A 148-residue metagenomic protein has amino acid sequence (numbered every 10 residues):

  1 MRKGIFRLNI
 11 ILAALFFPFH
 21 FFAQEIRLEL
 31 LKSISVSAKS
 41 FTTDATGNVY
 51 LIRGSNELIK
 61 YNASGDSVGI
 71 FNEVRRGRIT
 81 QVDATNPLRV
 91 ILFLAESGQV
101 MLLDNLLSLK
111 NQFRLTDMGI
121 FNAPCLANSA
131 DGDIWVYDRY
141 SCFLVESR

Functional and structural regions predicted by a protein language model:
M1-E29: Bacterial Sec-dependent N-terminal signal peptides
R27-I34, D66-N72, N111-T116: A short beta-strand motif characteristic of beta-propeller blades
K32-G54: Beta-strand-rich domains and repeat architectures in extracellular enzymes and scaffolds, especially beta-propellers
S37-S40, R78-V82, F121-L126: Repeated scaffold domains used in trafficking and secretory/extracellular systems, primarily beta-propellers
T43, L51-G54, V90-E96, I134-Y140: Conserved beta-strand positions in repeat-built beta-propeller and related beta-rich domains
D44-T46, T85-P87, S129-A130: Residue-level detector of Asp-centered blade-edge/turn motifs that repeat once per structural unit in beta-propeller
E57-I59, V100, C142-L144: Structural signal for beta-propeller blades
N62-S64, D104-L107, R148: Short loop/turn segments that connect beta-strands within beta-propeller blades
